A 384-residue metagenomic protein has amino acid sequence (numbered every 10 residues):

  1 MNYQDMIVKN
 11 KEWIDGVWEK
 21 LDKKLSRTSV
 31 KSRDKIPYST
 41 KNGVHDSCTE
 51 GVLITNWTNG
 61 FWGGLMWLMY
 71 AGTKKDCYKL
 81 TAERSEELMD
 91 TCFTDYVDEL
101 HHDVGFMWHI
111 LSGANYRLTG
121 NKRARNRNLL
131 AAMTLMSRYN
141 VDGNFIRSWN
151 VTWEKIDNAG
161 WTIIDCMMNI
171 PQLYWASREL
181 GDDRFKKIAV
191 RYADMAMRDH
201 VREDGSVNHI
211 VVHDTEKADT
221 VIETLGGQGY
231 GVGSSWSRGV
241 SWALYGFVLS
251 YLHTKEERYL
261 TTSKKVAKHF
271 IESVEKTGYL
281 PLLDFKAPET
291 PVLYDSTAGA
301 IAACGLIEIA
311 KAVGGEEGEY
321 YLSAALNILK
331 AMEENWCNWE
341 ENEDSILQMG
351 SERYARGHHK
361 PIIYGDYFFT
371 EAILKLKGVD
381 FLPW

Functional and structural regions predicted by a protein language model:
M1-W384: Glycan-recognition and catalytic cores of secretory/periplasmic carbohydrate-active enzymes
